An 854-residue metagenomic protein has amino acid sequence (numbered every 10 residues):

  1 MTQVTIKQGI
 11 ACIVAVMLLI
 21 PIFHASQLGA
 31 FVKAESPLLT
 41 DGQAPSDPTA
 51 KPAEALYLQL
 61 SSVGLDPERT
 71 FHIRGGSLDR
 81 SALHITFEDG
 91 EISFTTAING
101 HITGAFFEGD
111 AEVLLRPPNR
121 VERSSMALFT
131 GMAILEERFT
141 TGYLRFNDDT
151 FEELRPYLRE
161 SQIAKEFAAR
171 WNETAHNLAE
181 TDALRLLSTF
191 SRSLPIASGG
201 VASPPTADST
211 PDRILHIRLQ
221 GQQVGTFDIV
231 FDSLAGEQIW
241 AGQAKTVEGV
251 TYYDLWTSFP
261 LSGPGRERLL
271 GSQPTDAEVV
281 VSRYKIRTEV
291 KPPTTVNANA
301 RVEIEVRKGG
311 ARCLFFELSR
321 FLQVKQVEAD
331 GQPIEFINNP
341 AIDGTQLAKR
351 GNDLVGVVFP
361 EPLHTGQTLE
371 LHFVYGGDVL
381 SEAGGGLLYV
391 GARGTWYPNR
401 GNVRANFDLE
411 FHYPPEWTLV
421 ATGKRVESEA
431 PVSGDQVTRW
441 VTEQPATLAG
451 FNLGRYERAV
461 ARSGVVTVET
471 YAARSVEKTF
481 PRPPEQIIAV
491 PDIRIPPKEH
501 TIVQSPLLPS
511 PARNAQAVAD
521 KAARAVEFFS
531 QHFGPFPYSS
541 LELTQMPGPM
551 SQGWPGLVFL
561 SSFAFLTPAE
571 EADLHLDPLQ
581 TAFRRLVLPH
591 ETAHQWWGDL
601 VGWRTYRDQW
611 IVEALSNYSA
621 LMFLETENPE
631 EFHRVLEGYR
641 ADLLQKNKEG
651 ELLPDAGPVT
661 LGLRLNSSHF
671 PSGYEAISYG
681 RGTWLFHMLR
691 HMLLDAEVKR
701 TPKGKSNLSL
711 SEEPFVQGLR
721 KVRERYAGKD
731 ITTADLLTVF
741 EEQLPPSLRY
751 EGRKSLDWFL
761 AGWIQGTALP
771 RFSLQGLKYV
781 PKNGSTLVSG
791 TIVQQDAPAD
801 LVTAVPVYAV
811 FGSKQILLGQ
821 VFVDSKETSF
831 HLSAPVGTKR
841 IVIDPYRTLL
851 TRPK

Functional and structural regions predicted by a protein language model:
L18, A25, F31-N297, Y397 (+2 more regions): N-terminal, polar/Ser/Thr-rich
F71, R80-I85, E91-Y143, D149-T150 (+4 more regions): Solvent-exposed beta-strand/loop surfaces of large extracellular or lumenal domains
P264-R268, S272-R301, E305-R312, E317-F321 (+3 more regions): Hydrophobic helix-coil surface modules that form long, contiguous segments used for peptide/substrate interaction
G271-P274, T365, V374-P414, R847-K854: Glycine/proline-rich low-complexity spacer/linker segments in large multi-domain proteins
R312-L314, Q323-D330, R753, P770-S773 (+2 more regions): Beta-strand-rich binding/interaction modules
Q504-L508, P535-P537, E631, G673-V788: Amphipathic alpha-helical substructures
A523, F528, L574-A641: Zinc-dependent metallopeptidase catalytic helix centered on the HExxH motif and its immediate flanking segment
E613-M692, R700, N707-L710, Y726-A727: Acidic/His/Gly-enriched intrinsically disordered linker/tail segments that often contain short helix/coil "MoRF-like"
